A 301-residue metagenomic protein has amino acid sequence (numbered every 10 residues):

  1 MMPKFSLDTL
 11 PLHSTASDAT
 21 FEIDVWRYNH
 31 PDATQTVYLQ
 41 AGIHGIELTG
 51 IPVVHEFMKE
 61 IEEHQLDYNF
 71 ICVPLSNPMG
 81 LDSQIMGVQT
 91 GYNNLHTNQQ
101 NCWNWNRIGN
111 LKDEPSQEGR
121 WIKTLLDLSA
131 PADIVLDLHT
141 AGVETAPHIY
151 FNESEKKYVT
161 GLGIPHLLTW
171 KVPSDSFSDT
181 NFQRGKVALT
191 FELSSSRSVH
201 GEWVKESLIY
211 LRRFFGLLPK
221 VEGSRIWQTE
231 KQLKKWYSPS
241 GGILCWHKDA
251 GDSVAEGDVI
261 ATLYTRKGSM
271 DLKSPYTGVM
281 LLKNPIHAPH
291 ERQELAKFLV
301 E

Functional and structural regions predicted by a protein language model:
M1-E301: Structured catalytic-domain cores with a bias toward divalent-metal coordination
